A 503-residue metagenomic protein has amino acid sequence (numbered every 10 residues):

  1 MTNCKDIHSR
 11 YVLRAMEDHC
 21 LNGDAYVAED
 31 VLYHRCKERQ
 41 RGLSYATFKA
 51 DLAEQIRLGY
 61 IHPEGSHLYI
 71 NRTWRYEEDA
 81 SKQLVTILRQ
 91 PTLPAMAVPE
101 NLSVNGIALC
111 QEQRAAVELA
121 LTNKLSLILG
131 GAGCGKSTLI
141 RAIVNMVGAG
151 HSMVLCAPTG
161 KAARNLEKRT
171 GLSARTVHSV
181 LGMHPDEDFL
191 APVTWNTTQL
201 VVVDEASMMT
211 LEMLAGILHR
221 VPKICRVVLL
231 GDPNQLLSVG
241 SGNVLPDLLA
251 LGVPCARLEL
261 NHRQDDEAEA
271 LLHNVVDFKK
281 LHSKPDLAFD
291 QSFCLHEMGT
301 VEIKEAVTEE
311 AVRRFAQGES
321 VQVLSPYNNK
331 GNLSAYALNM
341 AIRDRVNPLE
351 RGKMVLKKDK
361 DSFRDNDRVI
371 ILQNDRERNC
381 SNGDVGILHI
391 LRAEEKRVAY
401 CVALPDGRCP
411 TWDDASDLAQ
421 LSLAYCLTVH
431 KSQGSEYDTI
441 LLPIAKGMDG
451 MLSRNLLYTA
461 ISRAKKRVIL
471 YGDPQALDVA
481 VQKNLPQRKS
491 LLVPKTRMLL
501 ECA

Functional and structural regions predicted by a protein language model:
M1-P94, A503: Accessory, non-ATPase domains that flank or precede helicase/AAA+ motor cores in DNA-metabolism machines
T2-D6, N22-Y26, Y45, Y69-W74 (+15 more regions): Conserved phosphate/pyrophosphate-binding and hydrolysis machinery centered on Walker-type P-loop NTPases, extending
A15-N22, R35-G42, E54-L58, Q83-P91 (+24 more regions): Conserved, well-folded catalytic cores of nucleic-acid-processing and energy-transducing macromolecular machines
P63-G131: Pre-Walker A segment
R72, A108, V117-L119, A132 (+13 more regions): Replace "in large, NTP-powered and nucleic-acid-processing enzymes" with "in large, NTP-powered factors and other
E78, C134-R141, A149, A174 (+2 more regions): Core RecA-like ATPase module of SF1/SF2 helicases and allied nucleic-acid translocases
P91, L102, A115-L119, K124 (+3 more regions): Conserved helicase motor core of P-loop NTPases
R114-D290: ASCE P-loop NTPase helicase motor core
